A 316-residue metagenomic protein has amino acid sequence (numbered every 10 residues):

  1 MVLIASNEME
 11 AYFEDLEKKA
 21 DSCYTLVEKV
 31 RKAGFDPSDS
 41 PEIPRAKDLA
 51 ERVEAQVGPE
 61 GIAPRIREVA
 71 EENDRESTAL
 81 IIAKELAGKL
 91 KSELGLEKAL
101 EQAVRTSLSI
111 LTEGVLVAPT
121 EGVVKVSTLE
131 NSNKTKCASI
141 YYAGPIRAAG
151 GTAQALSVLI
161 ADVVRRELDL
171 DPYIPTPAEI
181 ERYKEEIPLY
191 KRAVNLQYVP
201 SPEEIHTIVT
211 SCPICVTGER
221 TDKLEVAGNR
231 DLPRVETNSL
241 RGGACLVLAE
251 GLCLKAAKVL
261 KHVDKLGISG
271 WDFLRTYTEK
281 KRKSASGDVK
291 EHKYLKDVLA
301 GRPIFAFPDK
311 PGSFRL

Functional and structural regions predicted by a protein language model:
M1-L316: Extended, Lys/Arg-rich, non-catalytic nucleic-acid recognition/anchoring regions of very large nucleic-acid-interacting
